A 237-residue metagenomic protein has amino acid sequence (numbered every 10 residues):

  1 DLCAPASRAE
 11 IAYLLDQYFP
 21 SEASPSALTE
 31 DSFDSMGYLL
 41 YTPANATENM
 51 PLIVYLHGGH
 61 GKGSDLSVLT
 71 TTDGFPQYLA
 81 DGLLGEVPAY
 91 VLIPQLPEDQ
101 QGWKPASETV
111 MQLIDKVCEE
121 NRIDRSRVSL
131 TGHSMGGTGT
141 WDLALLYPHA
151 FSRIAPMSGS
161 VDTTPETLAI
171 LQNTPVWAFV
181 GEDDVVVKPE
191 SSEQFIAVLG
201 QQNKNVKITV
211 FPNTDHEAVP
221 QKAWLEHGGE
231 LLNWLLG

Functional and structural regions predicted by a protein language model:
D1-Y18: Extracytoplasmic Gram-positive cell-surface binding/anchoring modules and repeats
A23-L52, H133, L143, E193-A197 (+2 more regions): A domain-start/cap signature at the N-terminus of enzymes
A44-E48, E98-S134: Gly/Ser-rich "nucleophile elbow"/oxyanion-hole loop immediately N-terminal to the catalytic nucleophile in hydrolases
P51, L56-G58, S158, V180-G181: The conserved beta1-alpha1 loop
L52, L56-M111: Active-site machinery of serine-nucleophile hydrolases
V87-A89, L171-V176: Short, proline-enriched alpha-helix->beta-strand connector loops that line the catalytic pocket of alpha/beta-hydrolase
C118-E120, S126-I170: Primarily recognizes the serine-hydrolase "nucleophile elbow" in alpha/beta-hydrolase and SGNH/GDSL folds
P175-F179, V185-V186, E190-G237: C-terminal catalytic histidine-bearing segment of alpha/beta-hydrolase fold enzymes
